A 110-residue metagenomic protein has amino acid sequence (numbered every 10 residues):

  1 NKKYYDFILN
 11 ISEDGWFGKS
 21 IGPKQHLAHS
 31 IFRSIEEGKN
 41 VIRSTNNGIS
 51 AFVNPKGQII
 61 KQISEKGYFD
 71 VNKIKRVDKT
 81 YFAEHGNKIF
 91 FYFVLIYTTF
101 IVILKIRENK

Functional and structural regions predicted by a protein language model:
N1-F69: CN hydrolase (nitrilase-like) catalytic-core segments centered on the catalytic cysteine and neighboring Lys/Glu
G22-K24, K56-G57, F82-G86, I96-T98: Surface-exposed beta-strand edges and their flanking turn/coil or helix-capping segments
E36, V77-D78, E108-K110: Short, charged/polar low-complexity linear motifs in solvent-exposed/disordered segments
K39-S44, V71-D78, I96: Short, surface-exposed, charge-dense and proline/glycine-enriched linear segments
K66-F90: Short, aromatic-rich amphipathic segments at membrane interfaces that lie adjacent to a transmembrane helix or signal
E84-N109: Selective detector of the "anchor" transmembrane alpha-helix that sits immediately C-terminal
